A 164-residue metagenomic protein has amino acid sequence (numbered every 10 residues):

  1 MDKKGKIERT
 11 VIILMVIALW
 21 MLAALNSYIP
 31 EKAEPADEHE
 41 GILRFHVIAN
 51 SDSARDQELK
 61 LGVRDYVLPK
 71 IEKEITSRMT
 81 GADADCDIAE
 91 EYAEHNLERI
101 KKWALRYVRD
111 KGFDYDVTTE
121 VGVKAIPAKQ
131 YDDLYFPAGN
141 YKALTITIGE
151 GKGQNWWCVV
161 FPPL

Functional and structural regions predicted by a protein language model:
M1-I7: Short, Lys/Arg-rich N-terminal segment immediately upstream of the first membrane anchor
R9-N26: Hydrophobic membrane-insertion alpha-helices, especially the h-region of bacterial N-terminal signal peptides
N26-E38: Aromatic-capped interface at the extracytoplasmic side of an N-terminal signal-anchor transmembrane helix
G41-L97: Early exported N-terminus immediately downstream of N-terminal targeting peptides
I42-I48, D116-E120, A143-T147, W157-V159: Soluble periplasmic/extracytoplasmic beta-strand elements of cell-envelope proteins
I48-D52, G122-K124, G149-G151, F161-L164: Solvent-exposed coil/turn segments that connect beta secondary-structure elements in extracytoplasmic/periplasmic
D85-A128: Amphipathic, coiled-coil-like alpha-helical scaffolding segments used for oligomerization/assembly
L134-L164: Soluble extracytoplasmic domains of inner/organellar membrane proteins
